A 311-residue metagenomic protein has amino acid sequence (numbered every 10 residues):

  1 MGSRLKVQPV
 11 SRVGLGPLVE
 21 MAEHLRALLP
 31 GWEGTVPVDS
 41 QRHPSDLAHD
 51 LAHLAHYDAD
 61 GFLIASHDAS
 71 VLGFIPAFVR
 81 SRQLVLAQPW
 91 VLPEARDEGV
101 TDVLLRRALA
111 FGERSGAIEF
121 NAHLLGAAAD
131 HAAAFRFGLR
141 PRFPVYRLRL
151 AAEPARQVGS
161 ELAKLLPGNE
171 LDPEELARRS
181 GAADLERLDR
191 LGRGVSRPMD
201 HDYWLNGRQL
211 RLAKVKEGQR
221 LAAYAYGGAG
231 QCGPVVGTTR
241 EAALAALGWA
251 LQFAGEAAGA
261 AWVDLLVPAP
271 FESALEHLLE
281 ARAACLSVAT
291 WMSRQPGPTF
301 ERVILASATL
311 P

Functional and structural regions predicted by a protein language model:
G2-L18, P30-G34, S40-D46, L51 (+4 more regions): Amide-forming acyltransferase catalytic core, primarily the GNAT-like/NAT-type and related acyltransferase folds
L63, G73-I75, L84, P89 (+4 more regions): Conserved GNAT-family N-acetyltransferase fold
F78, L92-R96, L125, G237-T238 (+1 more regions): Residue-level recognition of the GNAT/N-acetyltransferase active site
R82-E94, G228-E241: Conserved acetyl-CoA binding element of GNAT-fold acetyltransferases
V91, D97-R114, R136, R240-G255: Conserved acetyl-CoA-binding loop-helix of GNAT-fold acetyltransferases
G112-A127, A257-P268, S287-A289: Conserved GNAT acetyl-CoA-binding A-motif
F135-P144, L278-V288: Conserved acetyl-CoA-binding loop of GNAT-fold acetyltransferases
T290-P311: C-terminal functional modules
